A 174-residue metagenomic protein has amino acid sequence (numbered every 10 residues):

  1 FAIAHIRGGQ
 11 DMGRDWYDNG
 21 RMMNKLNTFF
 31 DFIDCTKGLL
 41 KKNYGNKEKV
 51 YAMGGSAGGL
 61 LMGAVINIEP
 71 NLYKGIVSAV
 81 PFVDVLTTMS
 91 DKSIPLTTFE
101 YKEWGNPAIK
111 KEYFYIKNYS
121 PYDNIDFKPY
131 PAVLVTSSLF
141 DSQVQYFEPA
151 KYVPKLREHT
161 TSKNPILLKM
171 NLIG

Functional and structural regions predicted by a protein language model:
I3-G174: Active-site-proximal cap/loop segments of hydrolase catalytic domains
